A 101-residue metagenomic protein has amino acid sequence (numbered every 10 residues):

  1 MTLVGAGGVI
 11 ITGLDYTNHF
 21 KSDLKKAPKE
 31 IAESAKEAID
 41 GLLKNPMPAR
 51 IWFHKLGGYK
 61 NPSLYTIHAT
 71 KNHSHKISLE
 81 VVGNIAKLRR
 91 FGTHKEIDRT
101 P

Functional and structural regions predicted by a protein language model:
M1-V9, S22-K26, A32-E33, E37 (+1 more regions): Enriched for short, Lys/Arg-rich terminal
I10-L14: Short structural boundary motif marking the start of a folded domain
Y16-I51: N-terminal first-folded block
G41-A69: A short, surface-exposed loop/turn module that caps and links secondary-structure elements
